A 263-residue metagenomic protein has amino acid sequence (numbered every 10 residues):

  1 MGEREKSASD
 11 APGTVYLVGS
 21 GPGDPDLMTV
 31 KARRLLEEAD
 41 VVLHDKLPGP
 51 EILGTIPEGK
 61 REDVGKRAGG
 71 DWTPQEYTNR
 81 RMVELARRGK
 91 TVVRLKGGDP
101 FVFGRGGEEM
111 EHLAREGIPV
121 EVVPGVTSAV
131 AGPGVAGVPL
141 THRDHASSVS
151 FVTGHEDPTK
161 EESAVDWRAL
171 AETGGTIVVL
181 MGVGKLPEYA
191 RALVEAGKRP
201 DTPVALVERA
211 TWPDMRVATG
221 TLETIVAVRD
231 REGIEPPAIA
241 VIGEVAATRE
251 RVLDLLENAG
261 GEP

Functional and structural regions predicted by a protein language model:
M1-P25, V30-V126, A131, V226: Class I S-adenosyl-L-methionine
G2-R4, S9-V15, R87-V92, S148 (+1 more regions): A contiguous loop/helix-start segment that scaffolds small-molecule binding in enzyme catalytic cores
E3-E5, D99-T173, R216-T219: Class I SAM-dependent methyltransferase SAM-binding "motif I" and its flanking Rossmann-like core
G19-S20, M28, A39, H44 (+6 more regions): Short, functionally important structural connectors and interaction interfaces within domains
K31-R34, I56-G59, Y77-T78, G107-E111 (+5 more regions): Short, glycine/charged-enriched secondary-structure capping and boundary segments
K60-K66, G117-E121, L140-S150, G197-L206: Short hydrophobic/aromatic-enriched beta-strand-loop microsegments
